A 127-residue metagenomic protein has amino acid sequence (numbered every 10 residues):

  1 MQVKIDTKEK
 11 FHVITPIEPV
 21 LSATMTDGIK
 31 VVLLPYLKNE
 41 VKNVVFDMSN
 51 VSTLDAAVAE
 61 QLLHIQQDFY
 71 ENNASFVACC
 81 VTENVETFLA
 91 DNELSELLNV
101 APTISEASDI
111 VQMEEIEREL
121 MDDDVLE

Functional and structural regions predicted by a protein language model:
M1-T7, M121-E127: Non-catalytic signal-transmission and effector/linker regions of two-component phosphorelay proteins
Q2-P35: STAS-typified acidic loop motif
D6, C79, A101: General small-molecule cofactor/ligand-binding pocket signal
V13, V45, V77, A107 (+1 more regions): Conserved short hydrophobic patches within well-ordered secondary structure
T24, F88, I110: Residues that scaffold the ATP/ADP-binding catalytic core of kinase and kinase-like folds
D27-L98: Amphipathic alpha-helical interaction surfaces in cytosolic regulatory modules
P102-D124: A charged, well-structured terminal subsegment
